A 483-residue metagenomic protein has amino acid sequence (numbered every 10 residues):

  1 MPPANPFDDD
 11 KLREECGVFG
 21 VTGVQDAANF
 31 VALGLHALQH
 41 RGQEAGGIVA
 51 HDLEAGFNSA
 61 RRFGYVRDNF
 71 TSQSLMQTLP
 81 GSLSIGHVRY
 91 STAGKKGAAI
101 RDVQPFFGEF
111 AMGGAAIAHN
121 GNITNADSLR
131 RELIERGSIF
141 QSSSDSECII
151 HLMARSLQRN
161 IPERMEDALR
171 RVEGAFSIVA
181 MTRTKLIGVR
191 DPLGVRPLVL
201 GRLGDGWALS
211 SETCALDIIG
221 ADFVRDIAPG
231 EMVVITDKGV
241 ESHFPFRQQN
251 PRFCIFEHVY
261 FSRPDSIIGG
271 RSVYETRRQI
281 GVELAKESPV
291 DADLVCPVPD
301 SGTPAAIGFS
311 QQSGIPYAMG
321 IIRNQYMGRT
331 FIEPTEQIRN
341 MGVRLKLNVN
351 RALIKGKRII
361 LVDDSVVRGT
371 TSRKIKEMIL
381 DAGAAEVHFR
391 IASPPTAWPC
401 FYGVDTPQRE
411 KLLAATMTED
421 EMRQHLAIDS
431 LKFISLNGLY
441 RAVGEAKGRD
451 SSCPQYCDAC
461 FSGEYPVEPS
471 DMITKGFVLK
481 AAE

Functional and structural regions predicted by a protein language model:
M1-P229, V234-A292, V298, E386: Conserved short alpha-helical segments that host acidic/polar catalytic motifs at enzyme active sites
D26-A28, T92-A93, N125, V195-R196 (+7 more regions): Flexible loop/turn segments at secondary-structure boundaries
A118, M181, V189-R190, G201 (+12 more regions): Generic beta-strand/beta-sheet core signal
E132, L152, S156, R171 (+9 more regions): Generic, well-ordered alpha-helical scaffold segments in large soluble proteins
S142, E147-I150, Y317-G328, H425-V443: A conserved beta-strand->alpha-helix junction
D167, A215, D222-F223, I227-E231 (+5 more regions): Phosphate/diphosphate-binding loops
L169, T184, R202, G220-D226 (+2 more regions): PRPP-dependent phosphoribosyltransferase catalytic core
G314-I359, T370, A397-D405: Short, glycine/charge-rich flexible loops or terminal/linker lids adjacent to PRPP-binding catalytic cores
